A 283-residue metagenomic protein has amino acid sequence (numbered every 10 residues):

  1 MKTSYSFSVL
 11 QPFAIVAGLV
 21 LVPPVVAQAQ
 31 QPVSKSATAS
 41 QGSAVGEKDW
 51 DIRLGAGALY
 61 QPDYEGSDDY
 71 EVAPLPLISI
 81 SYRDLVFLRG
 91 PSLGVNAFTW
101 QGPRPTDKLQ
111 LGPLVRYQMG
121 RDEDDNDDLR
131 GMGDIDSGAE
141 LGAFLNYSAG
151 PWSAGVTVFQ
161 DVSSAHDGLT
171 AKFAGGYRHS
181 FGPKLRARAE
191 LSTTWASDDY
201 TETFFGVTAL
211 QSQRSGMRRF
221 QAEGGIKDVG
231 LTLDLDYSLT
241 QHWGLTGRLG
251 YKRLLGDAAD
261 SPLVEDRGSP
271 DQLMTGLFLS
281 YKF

Functional and structural regions predicted by a protein language model:
M1-K48, S67, G268: Cleavable N-terminal export/targeting peptides
Q28-V86, S92, Q110: Short glycine/proline- and aromatic-enriched beta-strand/turn motifs that initiate or cap beta-hairpins
A37, N96, V162-G268, Y281-F283: Outer-membrane beta-barrel transmembrane domain signature
I52, D84-L88, L109, P151-A154 (+2 more regions): Repeated loop/turn-to-beta-strand initiation elements of outer-membrane beta-barrel proteins
L54-Y60, G90-S92, P113-Y117, V156-Q160 (+2 more regions): Transmembrane beta-barrel strands of outer-membrane/channel proteins
G55, L77-S79, N96-Q101, G142-N146 (+4 more regions): Outer-membrane beta-barrel architecture
A58, I80-Y82, Y117, L145-A149 (+5 more regions): Residue-level signature of outer-membrane beta-barrel architecture
L75-S81, P270-F283: Outer-membrane beta-barrel "beta-signal"
